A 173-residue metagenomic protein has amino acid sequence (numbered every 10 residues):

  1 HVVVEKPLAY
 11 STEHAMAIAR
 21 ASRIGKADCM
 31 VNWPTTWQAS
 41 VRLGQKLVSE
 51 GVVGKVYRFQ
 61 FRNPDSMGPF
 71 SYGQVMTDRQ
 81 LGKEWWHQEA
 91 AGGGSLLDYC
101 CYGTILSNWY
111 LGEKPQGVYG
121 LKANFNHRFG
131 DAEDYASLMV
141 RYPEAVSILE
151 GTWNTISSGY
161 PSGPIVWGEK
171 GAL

Functional and structural regions predicted by a protein language model:
H1-T36, G51: Beta-strand-loop-alpha-helix segment that lines the small-molecule cofactor/substrate pocket of alpha/beta enzymes
E5, R62, W167: Alpha/beta-hydrolase-fold catalytic nucleophile elbow
E13, A39, S158: Residues that form or flank phosphate/diphosphate-binding pockets in enzymes that use nucleotide phosphates
A15-I18, S40, G44, L149: Hydrophobic packing residues within well-ordered alpha-helices of enzyme cores
A27-D28, T35-F129: Predominantly a Rossmann-like dinucleotide-binding segment in NAD(P)-dependent oxidoreductases
P34, F70-G82, S137, S162-L173: C-terminal glycine/acidic-rich active-site capping loop/insertion
D98, G103-L173: Contiguous beta-strand/loop segments that form the cofactor/metal-binding neighborhood of enzyme cores
